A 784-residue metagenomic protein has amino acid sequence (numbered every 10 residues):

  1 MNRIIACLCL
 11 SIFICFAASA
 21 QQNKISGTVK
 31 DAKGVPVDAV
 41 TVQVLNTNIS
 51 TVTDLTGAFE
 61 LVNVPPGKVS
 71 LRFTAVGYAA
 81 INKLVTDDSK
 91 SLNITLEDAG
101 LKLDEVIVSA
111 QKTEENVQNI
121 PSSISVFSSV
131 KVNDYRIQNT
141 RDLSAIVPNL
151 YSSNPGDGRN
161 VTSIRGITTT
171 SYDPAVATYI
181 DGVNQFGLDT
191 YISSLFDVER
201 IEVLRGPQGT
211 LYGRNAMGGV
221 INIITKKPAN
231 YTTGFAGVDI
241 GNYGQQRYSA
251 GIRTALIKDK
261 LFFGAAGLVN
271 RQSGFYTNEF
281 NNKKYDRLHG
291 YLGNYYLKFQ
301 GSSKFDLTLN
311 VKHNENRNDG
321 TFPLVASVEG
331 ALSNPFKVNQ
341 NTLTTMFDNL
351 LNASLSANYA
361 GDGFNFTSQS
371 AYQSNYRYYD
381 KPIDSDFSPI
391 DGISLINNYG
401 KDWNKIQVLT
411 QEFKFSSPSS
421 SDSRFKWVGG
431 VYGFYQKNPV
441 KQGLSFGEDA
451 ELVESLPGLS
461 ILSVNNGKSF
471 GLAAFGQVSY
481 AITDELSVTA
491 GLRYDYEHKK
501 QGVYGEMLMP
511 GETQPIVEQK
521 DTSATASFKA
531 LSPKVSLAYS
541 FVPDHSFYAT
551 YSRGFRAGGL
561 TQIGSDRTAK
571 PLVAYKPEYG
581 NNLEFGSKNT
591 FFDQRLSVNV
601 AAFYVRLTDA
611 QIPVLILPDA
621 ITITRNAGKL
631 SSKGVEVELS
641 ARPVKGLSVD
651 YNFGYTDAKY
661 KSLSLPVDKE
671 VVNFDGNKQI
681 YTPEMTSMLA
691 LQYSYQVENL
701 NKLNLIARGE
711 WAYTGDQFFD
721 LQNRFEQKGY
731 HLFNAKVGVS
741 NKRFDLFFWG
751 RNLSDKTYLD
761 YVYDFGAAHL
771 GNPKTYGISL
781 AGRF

Functional and structural regions predicted by a protein language model:
K30-L45, R72-Y78, D87-N133: Short, acidic, small-residue-rich periplasmic hinge/interaction motif at the N-terminus of Gram-negative outer-membrane
E60, D181-P207: Short acidic/polar hinge/loop motifs at secondary-structure boundaries that mediate gating or recognition
S89-T95, T140-L143, V161-R165, Y179 (+3 more regions): N-terminal periplasmic accessory domains that precede and gate Gram-negative outer-membrane beta-barrel machines
T233-F235, I240-Q272, Y276, F280-D319 (+8 more regions): Transmembrane beta-barrel wall of Gram-negative outer-membrane proteins
K298-S303, F415-P418, K426, Y432-F434 (+3 more regions): Structural signature of Gram-negative outer-membrane beta-barrels, strongest in the C-terminal barrel of TonB-dependent
S356-I383, S540, S546-R556, A574-K633 (+3 more regions): Membrane-embedded beta-barrel scaffold of Gram-negative outer-membrane proteins
S416, D484, Y604-R606, R625-F718 (+1 more regions): Gram-negative outer-membrane beta-barrel transporters
R606, G646-V649, A712-D720, G738-F784: C-terminal beta-signal and adjacent terminal beta-strands/loops of Gram-negative outer-membrane beta-barrel proteins
